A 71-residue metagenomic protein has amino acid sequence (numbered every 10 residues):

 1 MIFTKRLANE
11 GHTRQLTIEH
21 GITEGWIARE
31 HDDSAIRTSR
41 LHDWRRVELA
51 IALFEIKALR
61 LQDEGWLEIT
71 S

Functional and structural regions predicted by a protein language model:
M1-G25: Short N-terminal "domain-start" leader segments that mark the transition from disordered tails or signal peptides into
A8, R29-D33: A generic structural motif
R14, E48, K57-S71: Short, mixed-charge low-complexity intrinsically disordered segments
I18-H20, R37, K57-L59: Intrinsically disordered, low-complexity regions enriched in Ser/Pro/Gly/Gln/His and often acidic
E19, H31, A52: Surface loops and adjacent helix of pleckstrin homology
E24-I27, R45-F54: Short, surface-exposed linear segments at secondary-structure transitions and domain or protein termini
D32-L49: A short, exposed loop/beta-hairpin motif centered on an aromatic-Gly-Thr core
